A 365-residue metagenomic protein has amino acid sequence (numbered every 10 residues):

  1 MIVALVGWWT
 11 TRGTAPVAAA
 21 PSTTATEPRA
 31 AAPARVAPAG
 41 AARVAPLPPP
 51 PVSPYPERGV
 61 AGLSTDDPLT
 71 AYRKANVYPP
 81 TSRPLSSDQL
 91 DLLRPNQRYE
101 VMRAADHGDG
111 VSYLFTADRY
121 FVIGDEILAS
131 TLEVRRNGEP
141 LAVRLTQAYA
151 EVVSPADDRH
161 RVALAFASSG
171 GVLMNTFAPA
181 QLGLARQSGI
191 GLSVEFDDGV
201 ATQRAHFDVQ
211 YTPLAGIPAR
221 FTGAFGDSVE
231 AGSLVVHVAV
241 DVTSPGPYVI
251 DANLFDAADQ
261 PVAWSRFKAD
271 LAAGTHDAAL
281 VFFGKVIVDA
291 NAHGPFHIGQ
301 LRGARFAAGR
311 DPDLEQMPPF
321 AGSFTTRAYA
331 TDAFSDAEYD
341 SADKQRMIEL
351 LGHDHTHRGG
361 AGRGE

Functional and structural regions predicted by a protein language model:
M1-R12: Hydrophobic membrane-insertion alpha-helices, especially the h-region of bacterial N-terminal signal peptides
T11-P95: Juxtamembrane proline-rich low-complexity "stalk" or linker regions positioned immediately after a signal peptide
G59, D158-A180, A272-D289: Aromatic sugar-binding surface patches on proteins that engage polysaccharides or sugar-phosphate polymers
P95-M102, D198-S228, A307-E365: Short beta-strand elements
R103-A142, S228-H237, P247: Contiguous beta-strand segments within globular domains
R135-A163, Y248-D251: Short flexible loop/turn segments that cap and initiate beta-strands
Q181-G191, V286-G299: Short glycine/proline/serine/threonine-rich loop/turn segments at secondary-structure transition edges
D227-D277: Conserved, compact domain cores that house catalytic/ligand-binding motifs in diverse enzymes and effector modules
